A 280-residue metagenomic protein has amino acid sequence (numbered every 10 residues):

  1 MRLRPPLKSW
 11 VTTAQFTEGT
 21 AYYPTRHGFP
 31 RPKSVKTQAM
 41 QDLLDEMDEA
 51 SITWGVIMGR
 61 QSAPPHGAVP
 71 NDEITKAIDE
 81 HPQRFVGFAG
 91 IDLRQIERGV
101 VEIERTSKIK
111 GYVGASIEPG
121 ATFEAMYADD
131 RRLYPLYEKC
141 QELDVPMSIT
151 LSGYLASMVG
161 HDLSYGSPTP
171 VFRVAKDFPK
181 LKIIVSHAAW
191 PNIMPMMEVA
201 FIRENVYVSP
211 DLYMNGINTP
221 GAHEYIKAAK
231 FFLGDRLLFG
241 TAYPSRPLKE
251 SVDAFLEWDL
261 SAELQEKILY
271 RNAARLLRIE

Functional and structural regions predicted by a protein language model:
M1, G55-I57, V86-A89, V113-I117 (+4 more regions): Hydrophobic faces of well-ordered beta-strands that scaffold small-molecule active sites in alpha/beta enzyme cores
L3-R4, R60, G120, S152-G153 (+2 more regions): Flexible loop residues that form catalytic and substrate-binding hotspots at small-molecule/glycan-binding clefts
R4-W54, E104, L233-L238, L248-E280: Mid-to-C-terminal alpha-helical segments outside catalytic/metal-binding sites
E46-M47, G55, I74, G87 (+9 more regions): Divalent metal-coordination and catalytic microenvironments
A50, H81-P82, K110, F178 (+2 more regions): A structural signal for short coil/turn segments at secondary-structure junctions
T53-W54, Q61-L155, V159-D162, N215: Active-site gating/metal-coordination segments in enzymes
G67-T75, E97-S107, M126-D129, M158-K176 (+3 more regions): Distinct, well-ordered alpha-helical segments
T169, R173, K182-I184, A188-E280: H/E-rich (His + Asp/Glu) clusters that bind or coordinate divalent metals
